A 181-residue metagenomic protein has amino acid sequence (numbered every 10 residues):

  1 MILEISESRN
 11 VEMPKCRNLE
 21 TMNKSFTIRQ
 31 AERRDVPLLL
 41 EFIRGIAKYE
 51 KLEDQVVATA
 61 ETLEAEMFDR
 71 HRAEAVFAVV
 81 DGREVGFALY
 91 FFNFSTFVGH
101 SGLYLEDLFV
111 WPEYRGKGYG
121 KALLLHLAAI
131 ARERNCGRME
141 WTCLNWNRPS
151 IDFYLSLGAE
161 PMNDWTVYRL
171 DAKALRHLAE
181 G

Functional and structural regions predicted by a protein language model:
T27-E41: A short beta-loop-alpha structural element at the N-terminal edge of CoA-dependent acyl/N-acetyltransferase catalytic
L40-A65: Conserved GNAT-fold acetyl-CoA-binding loop/helix
A65-F77, Y104: A short helix-loop-beta-strand connector motif used in the catalytic cores of GNAT acetyltransferases and, in some
F77, R83-F91: Conserved beta-strand in the GNAT
Y114, G118-H126: Conserved acetyl-CoA pyrophosphate-binding loop and the N-cap/start of the following alpha-helix in GNAT-like
R132-T142: Conserved GNAT acetyl-CoA-binding A-motif
C136, L155-D164: Conserved acetyl-CoA-binding loop of GNAT-fold acetyltransferases
W141-S150, R169-A172: Conserved beta-strand-loop-alpha-helix junction that forms the acyl-donor binding cleft
